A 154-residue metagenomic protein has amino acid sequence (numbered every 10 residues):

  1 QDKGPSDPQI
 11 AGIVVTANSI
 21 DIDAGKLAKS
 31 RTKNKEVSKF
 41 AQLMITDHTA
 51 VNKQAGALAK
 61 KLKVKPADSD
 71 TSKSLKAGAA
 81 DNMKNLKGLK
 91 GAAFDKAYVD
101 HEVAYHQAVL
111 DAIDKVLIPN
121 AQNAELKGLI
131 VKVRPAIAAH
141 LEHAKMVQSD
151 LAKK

Functional and structural regions predicted by a protein language model:
Q1-K154: His/Met- and acidic-residue-enriched segments that coordinate or traffic transition-metal cofactors and support
